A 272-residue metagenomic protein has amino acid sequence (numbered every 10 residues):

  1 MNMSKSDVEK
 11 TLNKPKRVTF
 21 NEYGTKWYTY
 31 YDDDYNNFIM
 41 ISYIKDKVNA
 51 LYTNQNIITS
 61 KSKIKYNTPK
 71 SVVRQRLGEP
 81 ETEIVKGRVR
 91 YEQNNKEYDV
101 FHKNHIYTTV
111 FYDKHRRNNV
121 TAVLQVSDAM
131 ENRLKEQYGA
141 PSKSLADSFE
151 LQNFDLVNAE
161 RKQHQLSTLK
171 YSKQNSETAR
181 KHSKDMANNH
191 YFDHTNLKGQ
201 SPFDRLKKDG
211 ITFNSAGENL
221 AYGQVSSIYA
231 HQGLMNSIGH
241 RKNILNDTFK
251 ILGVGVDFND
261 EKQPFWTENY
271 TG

Functional and structural regions predicted by a protein language model:
M1-S4, K61-S62: Glycine-rich loop/hinge motif
M3-K45, V72-N118, D247-F249, G253-E261: A cross-family detector of function-defining hotspots
S6, K10, S71, Q75 (+7 more regions): Solvent-exposed, polar/charged alpha-helical surfaces in well-ordered, non-transmembrane soluble domains, broadly
V18, K184-H194, N214, R241-K242 (+1 more regions): Secretory-pathway/luminal and periplasmic proteins that interact with or process carbohydrate-rich
Y52-S60, I64-H105, P202-G272: A well-ordered secondary-structure block
N56-I64, Y138-S148, K162-S172, A187-D193 (+2 more regions): Second-shell loop/turn segments in exported
H105-Y171: Intrinsically disordered, low-complexity, Pro/Ser/Thr/Asn/Gly/Ala-rich spacer/linker segments adjacent to signal
L145-K207, K250-L252, N259: Short, well-ordered surface patches within globular domains
